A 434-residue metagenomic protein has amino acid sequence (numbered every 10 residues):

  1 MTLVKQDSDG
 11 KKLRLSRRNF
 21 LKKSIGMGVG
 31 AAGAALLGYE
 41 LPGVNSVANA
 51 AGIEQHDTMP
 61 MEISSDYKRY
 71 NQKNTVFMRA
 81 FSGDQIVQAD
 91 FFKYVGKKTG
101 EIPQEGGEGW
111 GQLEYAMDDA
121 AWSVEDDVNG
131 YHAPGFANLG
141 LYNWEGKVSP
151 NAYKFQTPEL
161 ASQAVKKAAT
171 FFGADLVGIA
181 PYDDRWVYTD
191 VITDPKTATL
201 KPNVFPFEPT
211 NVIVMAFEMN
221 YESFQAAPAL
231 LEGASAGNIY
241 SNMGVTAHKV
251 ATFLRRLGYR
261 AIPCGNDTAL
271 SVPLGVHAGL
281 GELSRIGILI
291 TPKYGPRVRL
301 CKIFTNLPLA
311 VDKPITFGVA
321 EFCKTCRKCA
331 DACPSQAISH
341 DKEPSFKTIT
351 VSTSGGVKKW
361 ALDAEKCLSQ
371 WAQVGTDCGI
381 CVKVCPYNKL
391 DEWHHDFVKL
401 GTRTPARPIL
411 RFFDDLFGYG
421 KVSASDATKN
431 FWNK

Functional and structural regions predicted by a protein language model:
M1-L15, N19: N-terminal secretory signal peptides
S16-Y39: N-terminal export leaders
G43-G52: Ser/Thr/Pro/Gly-rich low-complexity linker/stalk segments immediately outside membranes or between
S64-P134: Extended, charge-enriched "interface" segments that sit outside catalytic cores
L139-P150, L230-L231: A short, surface-exposed helix-loop junction/capping segment
K166-K167, F172-Y387, K399-T404: Catalytic cores of enzyme domains
K389-F413: C-terminal/domain-terminus segments
K399, R411-K434: Long, compositionally biased charged/polar accessory segments in the mid-to-C-terminal portions of proteins
